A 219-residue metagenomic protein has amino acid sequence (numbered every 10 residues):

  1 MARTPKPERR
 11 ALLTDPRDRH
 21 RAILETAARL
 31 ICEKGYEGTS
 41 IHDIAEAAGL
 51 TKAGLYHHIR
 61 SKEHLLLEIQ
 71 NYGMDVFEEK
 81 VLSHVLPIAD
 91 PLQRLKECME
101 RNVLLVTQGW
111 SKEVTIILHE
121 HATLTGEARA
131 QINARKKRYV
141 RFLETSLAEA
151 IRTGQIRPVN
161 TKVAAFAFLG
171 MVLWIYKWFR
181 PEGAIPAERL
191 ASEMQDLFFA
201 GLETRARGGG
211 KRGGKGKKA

Functional and structural regions predicted by a protein language model:
M1-D18, A206-A219: N-terminal intrinsically disordered/low-complexity leader segments
A22, T26-H64, E68: Helix-turn-helix
Y36-E37, I156, I185: Conserved hydrophobic residue
E68, L82-K112, A165-F168: Hydrophobic alpha-helical connector segments
D75-E78, I116, G126-R152, K162-F166 (+1 more regions): Amphipathic alpha-helical packing segments from all-alpha helical-bundle domains
H84, E100-Q108, I116-T123, L197-G201: Helix-loop "lid/cap" segments that line or gate small-molecule binding pockets
R94, T107-E127, E144, K177: Amphipathic alpha-helical segments used for helix-helix packing
R157-K177, R189-A200: Hydrophobic alpha-helical segments that form the core of small-molecule binding pockets and/or dimer interfaces
